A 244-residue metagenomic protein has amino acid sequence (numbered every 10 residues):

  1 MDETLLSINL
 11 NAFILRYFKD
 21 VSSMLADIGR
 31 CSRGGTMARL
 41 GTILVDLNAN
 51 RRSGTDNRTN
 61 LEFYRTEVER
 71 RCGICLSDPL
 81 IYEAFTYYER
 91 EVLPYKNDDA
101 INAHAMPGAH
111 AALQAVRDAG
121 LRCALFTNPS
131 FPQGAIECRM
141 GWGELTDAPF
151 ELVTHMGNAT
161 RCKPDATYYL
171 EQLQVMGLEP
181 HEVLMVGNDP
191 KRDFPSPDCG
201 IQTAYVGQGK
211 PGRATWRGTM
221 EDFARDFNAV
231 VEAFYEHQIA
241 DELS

Functional and structural regions predicted by a protein language model:
M1-T42: Active-site neighborhood of HAD-like aspartate-dependent phosphohydrolases
L5-N9, A100, R161-C162: A generic structural signal for short coil/turn motifs at secondary-structure boundaries
N9-L15, S53, Q133-G134, W216-R217: Short, flexible/disordered intra-domain loops and linkers
A26-S32, I74, E144-P149, G177: Short helix-capping segments at alpha-helix termini
G35-A38, T42-V92: A metal-dependent, Asp-based hydrolase signature
E89-H104, A109-G141: Substrate-recognition element of Asp-dependent hydrolases with the DxDx(T/V) motif
Q114, S130-F131, I136-S244: Asp-based, Mg2+/Mn2+-dependent phosphohydrolase catalytic module
